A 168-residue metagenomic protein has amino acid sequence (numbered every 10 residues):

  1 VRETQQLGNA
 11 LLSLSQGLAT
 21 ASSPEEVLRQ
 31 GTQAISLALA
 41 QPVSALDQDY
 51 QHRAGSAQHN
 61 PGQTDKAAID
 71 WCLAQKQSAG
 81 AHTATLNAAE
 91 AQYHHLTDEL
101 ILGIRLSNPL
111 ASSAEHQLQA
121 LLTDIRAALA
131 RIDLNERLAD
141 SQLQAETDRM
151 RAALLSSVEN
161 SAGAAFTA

Functional and structural regions predicted by a protein language model:
T4, L11, N135, A139-Q142 (+2 more regions): Signal-transducing coiled-coil linker helix
Q6-N9, L39: Membrane-embedded alpha-helical core segments of multi-pass
S13-D140: GAF sensory domains
A114-Q117, L121, E146, M150 (+1 more regions): Helical mechanochemical/support elements of P-loop NTPase systems and associated helical scaffolds
S156-N160: ABC-family ATPase nucleotide-binding domain "signature/switch" substructure
S161-A168: Short post-phosphohistidine helix in the DHp/HisKA domain of histidine kinases
